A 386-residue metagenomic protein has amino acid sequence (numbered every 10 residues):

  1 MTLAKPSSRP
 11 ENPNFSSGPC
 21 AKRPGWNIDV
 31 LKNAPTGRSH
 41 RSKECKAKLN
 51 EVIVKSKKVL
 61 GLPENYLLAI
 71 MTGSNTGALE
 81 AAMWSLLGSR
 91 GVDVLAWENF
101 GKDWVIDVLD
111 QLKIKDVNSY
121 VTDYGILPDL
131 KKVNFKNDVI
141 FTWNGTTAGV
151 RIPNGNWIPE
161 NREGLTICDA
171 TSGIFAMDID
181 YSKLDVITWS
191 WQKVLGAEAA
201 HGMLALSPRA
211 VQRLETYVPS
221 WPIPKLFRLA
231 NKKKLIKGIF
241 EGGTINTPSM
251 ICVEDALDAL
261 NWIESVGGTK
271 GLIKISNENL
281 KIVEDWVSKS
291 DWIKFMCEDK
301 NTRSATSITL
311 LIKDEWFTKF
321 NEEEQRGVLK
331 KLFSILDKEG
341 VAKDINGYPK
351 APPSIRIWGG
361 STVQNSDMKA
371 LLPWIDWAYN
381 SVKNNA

Functional and structural regions predicted by a protein language model:
M1-K43: N-terminal "arm"/small-domain region of PLP-dependent enzymes with the aminotransferase-like
D29-A81, S85, W97-N99, D103 (+2 more regions): Conserved N-terminal alpha-helix of the aminotransferase class I/II PLP-enzyme fold
G77, S85-V139: PLP-dependent aminotransferase-like
D123-F175, V186: Active-site phosphate-binding strand-loop segment of PLP-dependent enzymes
Y181-Q192, G202: Conserved active-site segment immediately N-terminal to the catalytic lysine that forms the internal aldimine
Q192-W286, D299: Active-site C-terminal subdomain of aminotransferase-like
S288, W292-S366: Conserved C-terminal alpha-helix-loop-beta "cap" of PLP-dependent enzymes that closes/shapes the active-site mouth
